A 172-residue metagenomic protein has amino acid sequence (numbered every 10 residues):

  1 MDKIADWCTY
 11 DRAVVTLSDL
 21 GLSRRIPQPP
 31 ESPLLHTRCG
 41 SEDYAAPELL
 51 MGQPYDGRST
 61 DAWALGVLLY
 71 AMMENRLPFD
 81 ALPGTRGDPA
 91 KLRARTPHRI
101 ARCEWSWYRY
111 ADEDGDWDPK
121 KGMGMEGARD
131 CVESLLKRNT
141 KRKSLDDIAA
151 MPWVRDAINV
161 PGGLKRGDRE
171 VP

Functional and structural regions predicted by a protein language model:
L35-L49: Conserved activation segment of eukaryotic-like protein kinases, specifically the C-terminal portion of the activation
L49-S59: Conserved end of the kinase activation segment
M72-R76: Hydrophobic anchor on a C-lobe helix of Hanks-type protein kinase catalytic domains
L77-T140: C-terminal lobe of the eukaryotic/viral protein kinase catalytic domain
K137-P161: Terminal C-lobe "cap" of eukaryotic-type protein kinase domains
V160-P172: Regulatory extensions appended to serine/threonine kinase catalytic cores
